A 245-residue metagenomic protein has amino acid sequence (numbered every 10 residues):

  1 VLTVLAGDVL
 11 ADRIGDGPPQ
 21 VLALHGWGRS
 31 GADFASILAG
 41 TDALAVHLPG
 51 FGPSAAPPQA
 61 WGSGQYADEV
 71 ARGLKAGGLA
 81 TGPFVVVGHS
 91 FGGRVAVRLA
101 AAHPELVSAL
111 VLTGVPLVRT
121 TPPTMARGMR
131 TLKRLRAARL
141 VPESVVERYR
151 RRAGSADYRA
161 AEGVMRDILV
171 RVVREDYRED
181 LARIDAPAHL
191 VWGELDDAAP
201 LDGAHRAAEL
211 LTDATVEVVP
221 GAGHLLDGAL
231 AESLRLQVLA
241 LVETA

Functional and structural regions predicted by a protein language model:
V1-L22, A39-D42, L79, S108 (+1 more regions): Alpha/beta-hydrolase fold catalytic core
L2, G7, A45-V87, G228 (+1 more regions): Active-site loop/oxyanion-hole signature of alpha/beta-hydrolase fold enzymes
I14-A55: Conserved HGGG/HGGXW glycine-rich cap/lid loop of the alpha/beta-hydrolase fold
V97-A102, L106-R139: Flexible "cap/lid" loop of the alpha/beta hydrolase fold
P123-R127, L135-A186: Conserved alpha/beta-hydrolase catalytic His-Asp/Glu region
R183-I184, L190-W192, D196: Short beta-strand/loop motif that positions the catalytic acidic residue of the alpha/beta-hydrolase fold
L195-A199, H224-L225: Acidic catalytic loop of the alpha/beta-hydrolase fold
A222-S233: Catalytic histidine-centered segment of alpha/beta-hydrolase-like enzymes
